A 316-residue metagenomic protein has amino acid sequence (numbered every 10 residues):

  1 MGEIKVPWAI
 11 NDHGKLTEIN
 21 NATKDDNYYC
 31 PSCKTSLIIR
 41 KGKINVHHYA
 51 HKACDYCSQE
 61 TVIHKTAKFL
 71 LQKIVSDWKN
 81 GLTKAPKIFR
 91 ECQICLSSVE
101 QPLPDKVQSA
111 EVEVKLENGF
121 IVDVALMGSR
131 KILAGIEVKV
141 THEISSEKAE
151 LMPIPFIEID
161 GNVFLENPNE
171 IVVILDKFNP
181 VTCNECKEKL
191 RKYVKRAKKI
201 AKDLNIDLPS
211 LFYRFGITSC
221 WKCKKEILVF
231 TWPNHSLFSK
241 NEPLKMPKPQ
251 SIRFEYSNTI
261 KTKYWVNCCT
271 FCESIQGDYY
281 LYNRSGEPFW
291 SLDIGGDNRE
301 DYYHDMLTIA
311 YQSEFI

Functional and structural regions predicted by a protein language model:
E3-A22, K195-L208, P247-Y256: Short Cys/His-rich Zn2+-coordinating modules
E3-K15, I19-C95: Interdomain/boundary linker segments immediately adjacent to catalytic/signaling cores
I10-H13, S36-I44, H48-K52, K222-T262 (+2 more regions): Short recognition patches in nucleic-acid-associated and regulatory proteins
E18-N20, G81-V140: Active-site metal-binding core of divalent-cation-utilizing nuclease and nuclease-like domains
N27, H48, F215-I217, V266: Residues immediately within or flanking Cys/His clusters that coordinate Zn2+ in small zinc-binding modules
Y29-C33, C220-C223, C269-C272: Short cysteine-rich clusters marking metal-coordination/redox-active sites
T35, Y56-Q59, E188, K225 (+2 more regions): Short Cys/His-rich local motifs and their 1-3 flanking residues in nucleic-acid-associated proteins and small
F120, L133-G135, K139-D203, S274 (+2 more regions): Electrostatic, structured charged patches in enzyme active sites and in nucleic-acid/phosphate-binding
